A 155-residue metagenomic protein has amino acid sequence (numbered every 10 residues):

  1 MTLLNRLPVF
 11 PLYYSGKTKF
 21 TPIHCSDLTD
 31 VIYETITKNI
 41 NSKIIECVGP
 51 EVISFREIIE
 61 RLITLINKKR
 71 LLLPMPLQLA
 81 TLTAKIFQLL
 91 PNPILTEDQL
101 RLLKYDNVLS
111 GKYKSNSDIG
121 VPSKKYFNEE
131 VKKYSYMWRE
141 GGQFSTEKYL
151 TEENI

Functional and structural regions predicted by a protein language model:
M1-T21, T64-G111: Alpha-helical membrane-targeting segments
Y14-I36, K43: Substrate-positioning beta->alpha
F20-S26, I53, P122-K125: Residue-level signal for the nucleotide or nucleotide-sugar donor/cofactor binding architecture
L28, C47, I58, F127-E130: Non-catalytic, hydrophobic alpha-helical segments
I32, E51-L62, N67: Anionic-ligand binding region
T35-I45, E51, N67-R70: Glycine/proline-rich active-site loop of Rossmann-fold NAD(P)-dependent oxidoreductases
I36-I40, I66, N107, S135-W138: Short, hydrophobic alpha-helical segments
Q78-I155: A hydrophobic C-terminal alpha-helical subdomain
